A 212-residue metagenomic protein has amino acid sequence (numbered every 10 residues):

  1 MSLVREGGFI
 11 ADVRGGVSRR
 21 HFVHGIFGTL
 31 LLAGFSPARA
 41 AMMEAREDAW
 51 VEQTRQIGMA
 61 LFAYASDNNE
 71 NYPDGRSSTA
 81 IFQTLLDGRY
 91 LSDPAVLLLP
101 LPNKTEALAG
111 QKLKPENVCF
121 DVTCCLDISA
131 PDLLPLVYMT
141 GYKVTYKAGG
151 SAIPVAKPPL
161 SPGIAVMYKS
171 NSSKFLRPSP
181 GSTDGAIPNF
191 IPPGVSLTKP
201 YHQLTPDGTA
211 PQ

Functional and structural regions predicted by a protein language model:
M1-V17, I26-L31: N-terminal secretory signal peptides
S2-G8, K147-Q212: C-terminal accessory segments of extracellular proteins
G15, W50, D74-G75, I128 (+1 more regions): Aromatic-acidic/polar surface patches that form glycan- and anion
H21-A40: N-terminal export signals
G34-V96, S173-T183, P193-P211: Conserved hydrophobic/amphipathic alpha-helical signal-anchor segments
T79, N103-E106, T140-V144, S170-K174 (+1 more regions): Short, solvent-exposed loop/turn segments at secondary-structure junctions
G88-K143: Acidic, glycine-rich loop-and-strand cores that form catalytic or ligand-binding grooves in diverse globular domains
